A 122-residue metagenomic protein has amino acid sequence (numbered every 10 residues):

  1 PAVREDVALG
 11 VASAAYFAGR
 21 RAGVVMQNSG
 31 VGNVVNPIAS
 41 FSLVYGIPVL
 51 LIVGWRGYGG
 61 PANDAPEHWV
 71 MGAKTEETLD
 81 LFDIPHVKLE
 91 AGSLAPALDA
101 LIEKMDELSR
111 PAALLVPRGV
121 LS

Functional and structural regions predicted by a protein language model:
P1-R56: Thiamine diphosphate
A2-E5, M26-N28, V53-W55, L79-I84 (+2 more regions): Fold-independent oxyanion-binding glycine-rich loops and adjacent beta-strand/coil segments at enzyme active sites
V7-G10, G92-A97, L121-S122: A short acidic, often aromatic-flanked loop/helix-cap motif at beta-alpha or helix-coil junctions that lines enzyme
R20-V24, I47-I52, E76-E77, P85-V87 (+1 more regions): Structural motif
G32-V35, S42, L108-S122: Glycine/aspartate-rich loop-and-adjacent alpha/beta segment that forms the canonical ThDP
Y58-A62: A short acidic, helix-capping loop that chelates divalent metal ions and anchors anionic groups
N63-A100: Conserved thiamine diphosphate
E90-P117: Glycine-rich phosphate/pyrophosphate-binding loop and the adjoining helix
